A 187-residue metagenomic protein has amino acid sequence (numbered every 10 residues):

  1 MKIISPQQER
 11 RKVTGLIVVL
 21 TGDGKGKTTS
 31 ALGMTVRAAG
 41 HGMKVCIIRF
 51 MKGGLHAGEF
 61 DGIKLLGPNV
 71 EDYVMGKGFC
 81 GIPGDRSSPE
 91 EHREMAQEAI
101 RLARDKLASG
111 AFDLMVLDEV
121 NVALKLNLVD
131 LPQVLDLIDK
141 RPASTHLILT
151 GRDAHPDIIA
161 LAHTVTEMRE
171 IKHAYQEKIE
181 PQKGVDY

Functional and structural regions predicted by a protein language model:
M1-I17: Extreme N-terminal, non-catalytic leader segments that precede Walker-type/kinase nucleotide-binding cores
G15-D105: Conserved P-loop
L16, H146-L149: ASCE RecA-like P-loop NTPase motor cores that couple ATP hydrolysis to mechanical translocation on nucleic acids
G33-M34, F60-I63, S87, V129-Q133 (+2 more regions): Short, glycine/charged-enriched secondary-structure capping and boundary segments
R37, G62, L137, D157-I158: Hydrophobic/aromatic ligand-binding patch that stacks against planar heteroaromatic rings of cofactors or nucleotides
M51-L55, G78-F79, N121-V122, D153-P156 (+1 more regions): Conserved nucleotide-binding/hydrolysis micro-motifs of P-loop NTPases
P83-H146: Phosphate-binding/switch loop-helix module in NTP-utilizing enzymes
R152-Y187: Phosphate-binding/switch region of NTP-binding enzymes
